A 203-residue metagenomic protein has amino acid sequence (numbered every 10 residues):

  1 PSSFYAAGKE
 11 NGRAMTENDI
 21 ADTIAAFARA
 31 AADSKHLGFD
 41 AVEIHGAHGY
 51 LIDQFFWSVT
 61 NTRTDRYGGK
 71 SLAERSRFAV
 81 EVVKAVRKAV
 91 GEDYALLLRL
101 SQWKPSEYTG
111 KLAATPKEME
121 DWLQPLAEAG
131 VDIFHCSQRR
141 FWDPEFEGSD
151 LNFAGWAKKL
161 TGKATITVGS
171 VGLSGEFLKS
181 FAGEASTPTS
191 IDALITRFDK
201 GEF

Functional and structural regions predicted by a protein language model:
P1-F203: Flavin-dependent oxidoreductase catalytic cores
